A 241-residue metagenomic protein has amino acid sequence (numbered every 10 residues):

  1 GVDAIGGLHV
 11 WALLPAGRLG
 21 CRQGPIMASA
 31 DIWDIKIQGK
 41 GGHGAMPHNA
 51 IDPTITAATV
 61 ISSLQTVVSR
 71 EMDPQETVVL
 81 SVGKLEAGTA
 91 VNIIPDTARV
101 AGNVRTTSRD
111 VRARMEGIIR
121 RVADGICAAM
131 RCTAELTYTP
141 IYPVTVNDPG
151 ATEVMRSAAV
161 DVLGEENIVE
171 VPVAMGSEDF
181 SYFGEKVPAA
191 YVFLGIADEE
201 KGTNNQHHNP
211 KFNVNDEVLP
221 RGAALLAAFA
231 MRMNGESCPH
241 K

Functional and structural regions predicted by a protein language model:
G1-P95, S177-E178: Histidine/acidic-residue-rich, glycine-tolerant segments that coordinate divalent metal ions
T54-K241: Metal-dependent amide/peptide-bond hydrolase catalytic core, centered on the "pita-bread" metallohydrolase fold
